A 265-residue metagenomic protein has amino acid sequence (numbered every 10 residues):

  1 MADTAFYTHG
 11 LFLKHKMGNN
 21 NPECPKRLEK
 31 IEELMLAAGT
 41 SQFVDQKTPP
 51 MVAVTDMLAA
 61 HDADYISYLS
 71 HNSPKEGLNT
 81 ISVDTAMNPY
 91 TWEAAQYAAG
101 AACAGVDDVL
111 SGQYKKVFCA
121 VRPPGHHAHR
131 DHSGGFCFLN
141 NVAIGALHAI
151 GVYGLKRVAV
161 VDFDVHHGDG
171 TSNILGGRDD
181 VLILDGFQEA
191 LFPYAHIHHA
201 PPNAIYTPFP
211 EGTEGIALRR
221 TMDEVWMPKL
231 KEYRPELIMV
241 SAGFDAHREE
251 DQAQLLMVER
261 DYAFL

Functional and structural regions predicted by a protein language model:
M1-V161, V165-L265: HDAC/HDAC-like amidohydrolase catalytic core signature
